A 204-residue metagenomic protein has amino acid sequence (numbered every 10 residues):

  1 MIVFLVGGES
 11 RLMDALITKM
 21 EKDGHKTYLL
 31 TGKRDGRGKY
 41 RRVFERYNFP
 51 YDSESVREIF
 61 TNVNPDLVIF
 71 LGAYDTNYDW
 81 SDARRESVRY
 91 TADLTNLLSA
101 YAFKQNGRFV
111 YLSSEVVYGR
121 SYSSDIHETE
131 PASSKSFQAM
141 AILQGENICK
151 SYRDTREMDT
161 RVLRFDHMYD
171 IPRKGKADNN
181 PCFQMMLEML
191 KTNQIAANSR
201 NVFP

Functional and structural regions predicted by a protein language model:
M1-D23: N-terminal Rossmann NAD(P)H-binding glycine-rich loop of SDR-like oxidoreductase domains
H25-R34: Conserved glycine-rich Rossmann-like NAD(P)H-binding loop of the short-chain dehydrogenase/reductase
Y40, Y78-R85, R120-S124, K174-G175: Conserved catalytic-core motifs of eukaryotic protein kinase domains, centered on the activation segment
Y40-E54: Rossmann-fold cofactor-recognition segment
P50-Y90: NAD(P)H-binding glycine-rich loop region in Rossmannoid oxidoreductase-like domains and their noncatalytic homologs
V68-F70, T95-F137: Conserved Rossmann-fold NAD(P)-dependent oxidoreductase catalytic core, especially the SDR/UDP-sugar
V88, E130, S134-E146, K176-F183: Short-chain dehydrogenase/reductase
K150-P204: NAD(P)-dependent short-chain dehydrogenase/reductase
